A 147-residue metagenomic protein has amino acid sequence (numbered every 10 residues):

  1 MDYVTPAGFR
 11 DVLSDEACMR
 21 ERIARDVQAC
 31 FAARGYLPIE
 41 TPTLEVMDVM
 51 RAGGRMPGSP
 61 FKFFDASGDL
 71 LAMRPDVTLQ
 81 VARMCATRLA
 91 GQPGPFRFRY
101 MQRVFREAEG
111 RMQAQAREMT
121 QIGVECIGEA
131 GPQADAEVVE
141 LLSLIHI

Functional and structural regions predicted by a protein language model:
M1-I145: TRNA-recognition modules of translation machinery and tRNA-sensing kinases, especially anticodon-binding
